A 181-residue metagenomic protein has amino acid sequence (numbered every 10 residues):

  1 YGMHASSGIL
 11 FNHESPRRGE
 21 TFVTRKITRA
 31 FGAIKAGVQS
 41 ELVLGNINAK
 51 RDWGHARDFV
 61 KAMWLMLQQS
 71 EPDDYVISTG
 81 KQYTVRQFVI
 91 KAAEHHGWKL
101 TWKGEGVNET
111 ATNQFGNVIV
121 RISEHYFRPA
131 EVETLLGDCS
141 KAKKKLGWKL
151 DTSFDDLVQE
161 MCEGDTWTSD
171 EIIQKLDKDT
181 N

Functional and structural regions predicted by a protein language model:
H4: Short, small/polar-rich loop/turn modules that mediate ligand/substrate recognition or access, typified
S7-I9: Conserved beta-strand scaffold in the Rossmann-like NAD(H)/NADP(H)-binding core of dehydrogenases/reductases
F11-E14: Proline-glycine-enriched beta-turn/loop adjacent to the NAD(P) cofactor-binding site in Rossmann-like oxidoreductases
R17-N181: C-terminal substrate-binding subdomain of Rossmann-fold SDR/epimerase-dehydratase oxidoreductases
